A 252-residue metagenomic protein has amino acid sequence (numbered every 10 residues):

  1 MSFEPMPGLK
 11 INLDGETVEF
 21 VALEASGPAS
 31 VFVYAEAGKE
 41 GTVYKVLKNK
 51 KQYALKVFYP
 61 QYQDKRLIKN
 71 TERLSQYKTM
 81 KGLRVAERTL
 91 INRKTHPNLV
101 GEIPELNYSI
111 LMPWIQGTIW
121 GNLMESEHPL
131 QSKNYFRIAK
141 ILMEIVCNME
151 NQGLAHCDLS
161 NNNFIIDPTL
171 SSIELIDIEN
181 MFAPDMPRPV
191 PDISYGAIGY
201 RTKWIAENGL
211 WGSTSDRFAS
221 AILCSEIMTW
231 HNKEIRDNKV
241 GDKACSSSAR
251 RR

Functional and structural regions predicted by a protein language model:
M1-A35, L67-N70: Juxta-kinase regulatory segment immediately upstream of eukaryotic protein kinase catalytic domains
S30-Y34, K39-T89: ATP-binding glycine-rich loop module of kinase domains
R84-R137: Conserved structural core of kinase catalytic domains
V146, E150-D167: Catalytic-loop of the protein kinase fold
N163-D177: Conserved protein kinase catalytic/activation segment
R188-I205: Conserved activation segment of eukaryotic-like protein kinases, specifically the C-terminal portion of the activation
W204-T214: Conserved end of the kinase activation segment
T229-R252: Helical subdomain adjoining the active site within ATP-dependent kinase catalytic cores
